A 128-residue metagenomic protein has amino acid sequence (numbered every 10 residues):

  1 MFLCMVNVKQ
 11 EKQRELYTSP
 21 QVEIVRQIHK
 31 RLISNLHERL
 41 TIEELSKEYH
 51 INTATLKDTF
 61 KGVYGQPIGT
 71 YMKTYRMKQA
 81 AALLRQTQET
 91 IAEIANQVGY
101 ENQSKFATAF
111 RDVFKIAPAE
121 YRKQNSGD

Functional and structural regions predicted by a protein language model:
F2-Q27, S34, G62, Q66-P67: Short, Lys/Arg-enriched, Trp-marked, Pro/Gly-tolerant hinge/linker segments that flank
R26-S34, E38-E44, G62-S104, K123-D128: Terminal helix-turn-helix DNA-binding modules in bacterial transcription factors
N35, N52-A54: Conserved mid-sequence domains
E44-I51: Helix-turn-helix
A54, S104, A119: Key DNA-contact positions within bacterial/archaeal DNA-binding proteins
L56, F60, K105-F106, F110: Short hydrophobic/aromatic patch on the recognition helix
A107-D128: …primarily DNA-binding HTH/wHTH and HhH modules…
